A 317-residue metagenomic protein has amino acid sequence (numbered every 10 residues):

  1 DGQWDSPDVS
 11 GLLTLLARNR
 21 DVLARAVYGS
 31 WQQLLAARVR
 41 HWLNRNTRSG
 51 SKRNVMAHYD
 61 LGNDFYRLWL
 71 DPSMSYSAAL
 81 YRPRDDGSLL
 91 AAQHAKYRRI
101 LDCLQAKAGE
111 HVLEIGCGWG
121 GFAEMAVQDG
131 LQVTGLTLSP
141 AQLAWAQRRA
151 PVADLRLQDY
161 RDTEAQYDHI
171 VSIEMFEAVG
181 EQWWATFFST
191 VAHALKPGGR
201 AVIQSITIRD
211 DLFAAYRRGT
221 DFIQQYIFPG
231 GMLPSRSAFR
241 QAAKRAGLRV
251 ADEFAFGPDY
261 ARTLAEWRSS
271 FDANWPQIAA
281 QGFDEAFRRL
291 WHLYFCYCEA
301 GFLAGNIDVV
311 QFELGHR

Functional and structural regions predicted by a protein language model:
Q3-L68: N-terminal auxiliary segments of SAM/dcSAM-dependent transferases
A108-G116: Conserved class I S-adenosyl-L-methionine
W119-G130: Conserved SAM-binding loop of SAM-dependent methyltransferases across substrates and taxa, primarily the Class I
A146-Q147: Conserved SAM-binding loop
A150-R161: Conserved SAM-binding strand-loop segment of SAM-dependent methyltransferases
R161-I170: A short acidic, Gly/Pro-enriched loop at the edge of an enzyme's catalytic core that lines a small-molecule cofactor
A185-R200: A short glycine-rich, Lys/Arg-flanked "PGG" loop and its adjoining helix->strand segment in the class I
T207-R317: Substrate-binding/catalytic lobe of Class I Rossmann-like enzymes that use SAM or dcSAM, i.e., the mid-to-C-terminal
